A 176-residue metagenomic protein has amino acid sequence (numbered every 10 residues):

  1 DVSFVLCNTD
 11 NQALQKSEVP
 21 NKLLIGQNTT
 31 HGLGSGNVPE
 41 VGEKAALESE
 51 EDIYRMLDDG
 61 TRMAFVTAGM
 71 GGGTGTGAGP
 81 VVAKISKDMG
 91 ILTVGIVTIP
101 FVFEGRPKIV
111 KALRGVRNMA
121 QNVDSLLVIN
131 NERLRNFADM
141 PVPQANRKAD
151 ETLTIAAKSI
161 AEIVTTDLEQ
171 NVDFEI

Functional and structural regions predicted by a protein language model:
D1-I176: Tubulin/FtsZ superfamily GTPase core signature
